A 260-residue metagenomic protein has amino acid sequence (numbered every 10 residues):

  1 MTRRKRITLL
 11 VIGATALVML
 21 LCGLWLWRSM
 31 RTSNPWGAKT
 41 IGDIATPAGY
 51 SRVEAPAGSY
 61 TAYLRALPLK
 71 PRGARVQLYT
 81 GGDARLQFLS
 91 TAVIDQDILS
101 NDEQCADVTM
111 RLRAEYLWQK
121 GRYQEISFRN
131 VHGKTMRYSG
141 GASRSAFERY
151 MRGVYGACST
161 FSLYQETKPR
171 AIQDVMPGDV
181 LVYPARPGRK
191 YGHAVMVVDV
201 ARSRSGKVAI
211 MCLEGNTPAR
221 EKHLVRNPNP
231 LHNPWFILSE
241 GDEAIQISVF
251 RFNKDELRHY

Functional and structural regions predicted by a protein language model:
M1-L17: N-terminal Sec-pathway targeting helices
L17-L26: Hydrophobic alpha-helical membrane-insertion segments, chiefly the h-region of N-terminal signal peptides
R28-L86, L99: N-terminal module-boundary/linker segments of secreted carbohydrate-active enzymes
T91, L112, Q124-G140: Acidic helix-start/capping segments at beta-turn-to-alpha-helix junctions
Q96-D102, L117-V131: Surface-exposed patches in mature extracellular/periplasmic domains of secreted proteins
I98-Y116, S143-F147: Active-site nucleophilic cysteine motif
S145-G206: ...with weaker cross-activation on analogous glycine-rich loops/strands in unrelated enzymes
M211, G215-Y260: Low-complexity, Gly/Ser/Thr/Pro-rich intrinsically disordered linker/tail segments
